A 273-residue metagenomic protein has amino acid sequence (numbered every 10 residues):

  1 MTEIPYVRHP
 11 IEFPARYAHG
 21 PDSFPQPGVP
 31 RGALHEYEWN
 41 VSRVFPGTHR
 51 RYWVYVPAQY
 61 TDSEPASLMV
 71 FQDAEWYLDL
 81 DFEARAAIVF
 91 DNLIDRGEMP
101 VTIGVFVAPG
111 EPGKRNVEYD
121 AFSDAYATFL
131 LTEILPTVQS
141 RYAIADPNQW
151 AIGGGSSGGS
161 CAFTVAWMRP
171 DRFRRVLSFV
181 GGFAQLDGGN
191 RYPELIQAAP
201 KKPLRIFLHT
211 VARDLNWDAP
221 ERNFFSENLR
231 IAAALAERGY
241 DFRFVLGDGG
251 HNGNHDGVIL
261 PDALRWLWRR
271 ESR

Functional and structural regions predicted by a protein language model:
M1-R273: Non-catalytic cap/lid and distal C-terminal segments of serine-dependent acyl enzymes
